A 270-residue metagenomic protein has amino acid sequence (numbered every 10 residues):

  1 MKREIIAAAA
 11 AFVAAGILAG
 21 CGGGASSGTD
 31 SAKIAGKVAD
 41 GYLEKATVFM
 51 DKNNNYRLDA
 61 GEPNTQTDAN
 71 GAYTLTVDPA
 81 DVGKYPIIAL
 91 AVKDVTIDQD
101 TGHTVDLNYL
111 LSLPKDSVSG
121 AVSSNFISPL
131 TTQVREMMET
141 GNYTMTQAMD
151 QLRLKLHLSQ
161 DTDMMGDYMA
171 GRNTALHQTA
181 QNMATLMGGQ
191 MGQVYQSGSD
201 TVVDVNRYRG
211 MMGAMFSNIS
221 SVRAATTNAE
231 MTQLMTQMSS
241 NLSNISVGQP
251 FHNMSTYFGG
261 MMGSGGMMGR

Functional and structural regions predicted by a protein language model:
M1-A19: Sec-dependent bacterial lipoprotein signal peptides
C21-R270: Feature for extracytoplasmic/surface-facing segments of secreted or surface-associated proteins, emphasizing
